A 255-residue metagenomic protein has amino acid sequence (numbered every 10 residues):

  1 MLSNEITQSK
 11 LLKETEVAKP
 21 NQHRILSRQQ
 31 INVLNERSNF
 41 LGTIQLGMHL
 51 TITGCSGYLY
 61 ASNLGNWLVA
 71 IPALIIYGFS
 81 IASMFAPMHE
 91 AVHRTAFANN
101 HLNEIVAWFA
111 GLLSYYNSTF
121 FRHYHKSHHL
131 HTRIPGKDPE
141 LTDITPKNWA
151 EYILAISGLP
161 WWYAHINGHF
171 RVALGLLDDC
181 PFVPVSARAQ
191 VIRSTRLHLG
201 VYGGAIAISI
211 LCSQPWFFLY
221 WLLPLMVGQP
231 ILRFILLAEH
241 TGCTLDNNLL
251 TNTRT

Functional and structural regions predicted by a protein language model:
M1-G78, L112-W221: Non-catalytic, topology-defining segments of multipass membrane proteins
T51, A91-V92, H131, G242: Active-site His/Glu-centered metal-binding helix of metallohydrolases
C55-S56, L74, F79-N100: Extended hydrophobic secondary-structure segments
G57, F97-A98, K137, L236 (+2 more regions): Short, function-defining helix-loop hinge/capping sites that tune catalysis or transport
I76-M88, N117-F121, W162-F170, W221-N248: Transmembrane alpha-helical segments that form the membrane-embedded catalytic/substrate-channel core of multi-pass
P87-I105, R133-D143: Aspartate-rich (DDxxD/NDxxD/DxxxD) Mg2+/diphosphate-binding motifs and their adjoining helix-loop segments
V92-T95, H128-H129, A238: Protein kinase-like catalytic domain
E104-A110, D246-T255: Membrane-cytosol interface motif
